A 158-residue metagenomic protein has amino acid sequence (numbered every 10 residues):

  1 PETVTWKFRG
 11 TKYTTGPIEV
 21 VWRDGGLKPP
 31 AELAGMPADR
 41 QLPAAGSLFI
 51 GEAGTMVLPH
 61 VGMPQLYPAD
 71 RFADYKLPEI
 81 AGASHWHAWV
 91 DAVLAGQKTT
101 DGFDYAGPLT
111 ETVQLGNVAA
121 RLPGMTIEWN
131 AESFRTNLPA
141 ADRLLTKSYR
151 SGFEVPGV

Functional and structural regions predicted by a protein language model:
P1-V158: Glycine-enriched catalytic-core subsegment of oxygenase/oxidase enzymes
